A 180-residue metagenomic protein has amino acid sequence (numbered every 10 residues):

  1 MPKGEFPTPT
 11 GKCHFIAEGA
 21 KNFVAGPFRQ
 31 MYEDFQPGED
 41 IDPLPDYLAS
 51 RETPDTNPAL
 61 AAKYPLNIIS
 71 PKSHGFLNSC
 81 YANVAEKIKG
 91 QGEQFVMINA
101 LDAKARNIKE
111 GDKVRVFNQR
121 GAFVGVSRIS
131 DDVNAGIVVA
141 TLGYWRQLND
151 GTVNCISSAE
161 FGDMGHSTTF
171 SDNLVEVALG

Functional and structural regions predicted by a protein language model:
M1-V84: Long, low-complexity segments enriched in small/aliphatic residues
S79, V84-G180: Long, contiguous, secondary-structure-rich segments that constitute the structural scaffold of globular domains
